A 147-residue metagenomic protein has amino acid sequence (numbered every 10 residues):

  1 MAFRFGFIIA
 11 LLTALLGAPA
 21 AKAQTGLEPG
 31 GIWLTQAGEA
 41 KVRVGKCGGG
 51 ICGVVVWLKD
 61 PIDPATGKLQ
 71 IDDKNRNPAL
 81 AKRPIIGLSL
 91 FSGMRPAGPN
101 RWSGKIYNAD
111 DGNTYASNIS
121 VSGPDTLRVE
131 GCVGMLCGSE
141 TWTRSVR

Functional and structural regions predicted by a protein language model:
M1-F5: Positively charged n-region of N-terminal signal peptides that target proteins for export
G6-G17: Bacterial N-terminal signal peptides
A18-A23: Sec/Tat signal peptide C-region and signal peptidase I cleavage site
P29-G30, Q36-Y107, T114-Y115: Central antiparallel beta-sheet cores of small beta-barrel/beta-sandwich binding domains
P78-A79, L127-G134: Short aromatic-glycine motifs in intrinsically disordered, low-complexity regions
G104-V129: Acidic, glycine-rich flexible loop segments
P124, V133-R147: Edge beta-strand at a domain terminus
